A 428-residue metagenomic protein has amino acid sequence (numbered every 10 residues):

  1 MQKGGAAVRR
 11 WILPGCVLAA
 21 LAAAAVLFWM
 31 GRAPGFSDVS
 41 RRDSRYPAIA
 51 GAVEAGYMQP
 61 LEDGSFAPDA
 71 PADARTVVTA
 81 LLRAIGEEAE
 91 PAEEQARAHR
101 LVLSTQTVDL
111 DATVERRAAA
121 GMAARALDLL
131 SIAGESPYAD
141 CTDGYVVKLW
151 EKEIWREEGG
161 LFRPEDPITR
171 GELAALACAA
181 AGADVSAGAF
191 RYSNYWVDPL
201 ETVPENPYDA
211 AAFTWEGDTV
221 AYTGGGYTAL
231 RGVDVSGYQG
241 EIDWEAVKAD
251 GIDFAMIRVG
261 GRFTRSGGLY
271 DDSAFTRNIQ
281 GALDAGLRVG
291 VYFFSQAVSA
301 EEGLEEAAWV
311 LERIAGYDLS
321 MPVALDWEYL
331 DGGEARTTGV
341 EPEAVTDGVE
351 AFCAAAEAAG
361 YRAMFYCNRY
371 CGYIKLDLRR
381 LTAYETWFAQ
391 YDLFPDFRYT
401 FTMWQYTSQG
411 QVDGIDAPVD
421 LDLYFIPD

Functional and structural regions predicted by a protein language model:
G5-Y46, E54-V147, E151-I168, A179-R191: Feature responds to low-complexity, polar/acidic, surface-exposed segments characteristic of secreted/exported proteins
P47-A50, R75, T79, E94 (+15 more regions): Solvent-exposed, polar/charged alpha-helical surfaces in well-ordered, non-transmembrane soluble domains, broadly
A67, P164, R262, A297 (+1 more regions): Positions that flank functional sites
D73, E115, Y145, W150 (+6 more regions): Residues that flank catalytic or metal-binding motifs in active/ligand-binding sites
L129-G134, E153-E158, M364, Y373 (+2 more regions): Substrate-binding/catalytic groove segments of enzymes that remodel or degrade extracellular structural polymers
A189-G232, R379-D428: Functionally critical loop-and-helix segments that line ligand-binding/catalytic clefts of soluble enzyme domains
G225, A229-V349, E357-A358: Substrate-binding cleft of extracellular glycoside hydrolase catalytic domains
L319-F397: Catalytic domains of cell-wall/extracellular-matrix polysaccharide-remodeling enzymes, centered on de-N-acetylation
